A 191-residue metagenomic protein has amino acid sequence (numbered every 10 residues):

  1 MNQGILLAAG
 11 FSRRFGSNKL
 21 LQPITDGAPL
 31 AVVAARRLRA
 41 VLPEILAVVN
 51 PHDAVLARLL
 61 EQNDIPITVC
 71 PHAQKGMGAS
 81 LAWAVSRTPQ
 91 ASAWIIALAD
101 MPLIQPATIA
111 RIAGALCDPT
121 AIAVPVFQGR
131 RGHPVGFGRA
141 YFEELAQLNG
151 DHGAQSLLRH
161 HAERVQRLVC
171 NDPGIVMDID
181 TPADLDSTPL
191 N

Functional and structural regions predicted by a protein language model:
M1-R131, R139, E163-C170: Nucleotide and nucleotide-moiety/phosphate-recognizing core
F15, Q105, L145-A146, P189: Activation segment
P23-I24, G136-F137, D178-D180: Short beta-strand-to-turn element immediately C-terminal to the catalytic PLP-Schiff-base lysine in fold type I
V55-R58, E144, D178, S187: Phosphate- and divalent-cation-binding pockets in alpha/beta enzyme and binding domains that engage nucleotide-derived
M101, H133-P134, A146, R167 (+1 more regions): A residue-level structural signature of the nucleotidyltransferase/glycosyltransferase Rossmann-like core
R130-R131, V135-H161: Short, glycine-/small-residue-rich phosphate/pyrophosphate-handling segment
N149-N191: Conserved alpha/beta core of the MobA/IspD/sugar-nucleotide pyrophosphorylase nucleotidyltransferase superfamily
